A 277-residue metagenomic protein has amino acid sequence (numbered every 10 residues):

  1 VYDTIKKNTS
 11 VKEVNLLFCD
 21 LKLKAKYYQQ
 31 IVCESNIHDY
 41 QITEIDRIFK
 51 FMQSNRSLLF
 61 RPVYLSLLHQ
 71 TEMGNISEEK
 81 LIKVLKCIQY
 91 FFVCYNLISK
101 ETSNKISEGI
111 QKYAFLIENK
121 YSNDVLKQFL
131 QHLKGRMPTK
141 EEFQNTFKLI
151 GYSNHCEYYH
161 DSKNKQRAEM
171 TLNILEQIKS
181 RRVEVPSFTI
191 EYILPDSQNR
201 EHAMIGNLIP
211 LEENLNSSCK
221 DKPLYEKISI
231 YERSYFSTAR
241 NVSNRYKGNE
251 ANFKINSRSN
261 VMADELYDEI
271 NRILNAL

Functional and structural regions predicted by a protein language model:
V1-Q166: A cross-family structural signal marking well-folded subdomains
A25, V32-S35, P62, A114 (+7 more regions): A sequence-composition feature that detects small, non-aromatic residues
E44-I45, E213, S243, K247: Generic alpha-helix detector with strongest preference for long hydrophobic helices that associate with membranes
D46-K50, D196-S197, E269: Short alpha-helical segments and helix-capping/turn motifs at coil-helix boundaries
L58-L59, L67, Y95, K100 (+4 more regions): Generic hydrophobic/packing signal
N75-L97, F115, T139-E141, N145 (+1 more regions): C-terminal, well-folded lobe of enzymatic/effector domains
T102-G109, L215, E232-R233, A276: Short, surface-exposed, charged/polar-biased interaction segments
N119-V242, I255-L266: Betabetaalpha-Me/HNH-type nuclease active-site subdomain
